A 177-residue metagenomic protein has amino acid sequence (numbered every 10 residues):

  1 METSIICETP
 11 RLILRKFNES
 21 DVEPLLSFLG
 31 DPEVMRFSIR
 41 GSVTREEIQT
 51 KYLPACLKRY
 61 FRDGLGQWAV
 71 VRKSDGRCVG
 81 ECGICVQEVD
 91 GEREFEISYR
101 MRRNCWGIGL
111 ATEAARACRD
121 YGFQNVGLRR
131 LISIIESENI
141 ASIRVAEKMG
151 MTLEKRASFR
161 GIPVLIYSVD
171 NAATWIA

Functional and structural regions predicted by a protein language model:
M1-F37, G41, Q67-A177: Acyl-donor (CoA/ACP) binding surface of acyl/acetyltransferases
E33-C56, L65: Conserved GNAT-fold acetyl-CoA-binding loop/helix
C56-L57, R119: Hydrophobic core positions within the conserved protein kinase catalytic domain
Y60-R62: Soluble sensory domains of the PAS superfamily and closely related sensory modules
